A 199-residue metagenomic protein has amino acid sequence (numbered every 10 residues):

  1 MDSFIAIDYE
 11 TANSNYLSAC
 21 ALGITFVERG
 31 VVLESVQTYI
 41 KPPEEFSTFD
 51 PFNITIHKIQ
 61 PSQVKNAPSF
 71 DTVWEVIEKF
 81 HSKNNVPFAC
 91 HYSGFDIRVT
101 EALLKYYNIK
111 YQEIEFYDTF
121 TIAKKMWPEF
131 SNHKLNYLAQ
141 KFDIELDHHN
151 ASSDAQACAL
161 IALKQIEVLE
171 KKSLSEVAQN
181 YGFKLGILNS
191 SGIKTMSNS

Functional and structural regions predicted by a protein language model:
M1-L103, E113, L135, Q140 (+1 more regions): Conserved non-catalytic scaffold segment of RNase H-like nuclease domains
T11-N13, T121, A157: Short, glycine/acidic-enriched loop or turn micro-motifs at the edges of active sites
L103-Y106, K125, K141, I161-V168: Active-site catalytic microenvironments for nucleophilic, acid-base chemistry
Y111-Y117: Short hydrophobic/aromatic-enriched beta-strand-loop microsegments
Y117-N132: Short alpha-helix plus adjacent loop in nuclease-associated cores
P128, D147-S152: Active-site metal-coordination segments of metallo-dependent hydrolases
N150-K164: Acidic, divalent-metal-coordinating active-site segment for phosphoryl/phosphodiester hydrolysis, typified by short
I161-S199: Acidic two-metal-ion nuclease catalytic site recognized across multiple nuclease folds, prominently DnaQ/RNase D-T
